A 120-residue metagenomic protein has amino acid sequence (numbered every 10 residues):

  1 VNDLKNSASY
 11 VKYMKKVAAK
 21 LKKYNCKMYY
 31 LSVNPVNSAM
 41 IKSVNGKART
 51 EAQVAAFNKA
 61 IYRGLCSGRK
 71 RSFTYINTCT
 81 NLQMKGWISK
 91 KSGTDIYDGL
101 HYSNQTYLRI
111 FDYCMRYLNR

Functional and structural regions predicted by a protein language model:
V1-V11, Y29-Y30, N34-K42: Oxyanion-hole/transition-state-stabilizing segment in secreted/luminal serine hydrolases and related acyltransferases
A8-K16, V54: Charged helix-capping and loop-helix junction motifs
A18-K22: Surface-exposed amphipathic alpha-helices with a cationic face
K23-K27: A short helix->loop->beta-strand "cap" motif at the edges of active sites that frequently abuts
L31, I76-N81: Conserved beta-strand termini and adjacent loop/short-helix elements that scaffold enzyme active sites in alpha/beta
N37-K42, Q83-K91: Short acidic/His/Gly/Ser-rich catalytic and metal-binding motifs that mark active-site loops of diverse hydrolases
S38-T78, L100, N104-Q105: Substrate-gating cap/lid alpha-helix
G93-R120: Histidine-centered active-site loop/cap adjacent to the catalytic His in serine esterases/O-acetyl transfer systems
